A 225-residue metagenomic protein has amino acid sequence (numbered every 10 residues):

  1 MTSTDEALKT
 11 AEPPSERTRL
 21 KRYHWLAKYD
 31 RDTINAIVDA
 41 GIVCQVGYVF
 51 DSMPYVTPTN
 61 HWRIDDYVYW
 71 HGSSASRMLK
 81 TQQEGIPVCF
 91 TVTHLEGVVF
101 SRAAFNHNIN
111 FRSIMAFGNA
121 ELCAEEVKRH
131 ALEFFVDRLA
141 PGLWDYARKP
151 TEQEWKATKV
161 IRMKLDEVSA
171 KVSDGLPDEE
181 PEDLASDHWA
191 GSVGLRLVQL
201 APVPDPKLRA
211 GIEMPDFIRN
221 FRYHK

Functional and structural regions predicted by a protein language model:
M1-L20, D65-A75, F111-A120: N-terminal short leaders/motifs
M1-T18, K128-K225: C-terminal edge-of-domain segments
A7-L8, S74-F134: Short, structured beta-strand-loop surface elements
A11-Y69, K80: An N-terminal domain-cap segment
I42, D66, E84-V88, R112-A116 (+2 more regions): A generic structural signal for short beta-strands and their flanking turns/coil linkers
Q45, R102-A104, A120-A124, W144-T151: Short helix-to-loop capping/linker segments positioned immediately adjacent to catalytic or ligand/cofactor-binding
M53, H61-Y69, S74-R77, L95-V98 (+1 more regions): Short, charged/polar surface micro-motifs in flexible loops or helix N-caps
Y67-Y69, C89, R162, K171: General beta-strand recognition
